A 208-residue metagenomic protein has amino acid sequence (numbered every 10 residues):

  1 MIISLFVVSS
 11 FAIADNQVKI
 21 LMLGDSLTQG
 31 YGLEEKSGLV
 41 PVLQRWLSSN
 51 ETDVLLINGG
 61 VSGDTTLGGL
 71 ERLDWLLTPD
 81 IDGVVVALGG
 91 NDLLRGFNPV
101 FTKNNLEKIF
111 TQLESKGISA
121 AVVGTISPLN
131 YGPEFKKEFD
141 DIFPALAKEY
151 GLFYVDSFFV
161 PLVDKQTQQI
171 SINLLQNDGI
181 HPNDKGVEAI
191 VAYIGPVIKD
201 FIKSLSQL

Functional and structural regions predicted by a protein language model:
M1-S9: Bacterial N-terminal signal peptides
A12-S62, R72-D80: Serine-esterase "nucleophile elbow" of acetyl-processing enzymes
T28, T65-T66, T102: Ser/Thr-centric signal marking residues that sit in or immediately flank functional binding/regulatory motifs
G32, I57-T65, L93-F97, G179: Acidic/histidine-rich helix-loop elements that form or flank divalent-metal/phosphate-binding sites at the catalytic
T52, L70-L208: Alpha-helical cap/lid subdomain in secreted, periplasmic, or secretory-pathway luminal O-acyl-processing enzymes
